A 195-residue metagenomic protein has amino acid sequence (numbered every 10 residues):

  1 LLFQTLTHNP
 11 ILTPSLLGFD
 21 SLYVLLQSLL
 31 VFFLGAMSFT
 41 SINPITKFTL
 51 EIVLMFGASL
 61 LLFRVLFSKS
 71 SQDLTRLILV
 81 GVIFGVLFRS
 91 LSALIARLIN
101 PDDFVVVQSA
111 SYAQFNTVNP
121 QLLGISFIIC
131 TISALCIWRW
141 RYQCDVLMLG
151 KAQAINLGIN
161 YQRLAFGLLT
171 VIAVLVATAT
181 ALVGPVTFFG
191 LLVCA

Functional and structural regions predicted by a protein language model:
L1-A195: Alpha-helical transmembrane segments in inner-membrane proteins
